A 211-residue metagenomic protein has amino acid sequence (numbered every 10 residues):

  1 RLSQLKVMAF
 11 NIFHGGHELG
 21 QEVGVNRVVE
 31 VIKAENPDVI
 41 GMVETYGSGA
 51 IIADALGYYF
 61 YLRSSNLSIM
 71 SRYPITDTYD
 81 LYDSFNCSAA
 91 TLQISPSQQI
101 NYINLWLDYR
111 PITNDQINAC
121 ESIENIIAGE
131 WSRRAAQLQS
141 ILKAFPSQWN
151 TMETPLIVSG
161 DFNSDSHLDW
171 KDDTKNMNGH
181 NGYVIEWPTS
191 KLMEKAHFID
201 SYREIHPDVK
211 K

Functional and structural regions predicted by a protein language model:
R1-A55, Q98-I100: N-terminal, active-site-proximal structural segment of metallo-dependent hydrolase catalytic domains
K6-A9, D38-V43, L62, S68-I69 (+5 more regions): Structural recognition of the beta-strand scaffold that forms the well-ordered cores of secreted hydrolase catalytic
A9, V25-V29, G49-A53, L67 (+4 more regions): Extracytoplasmic/secreted envelope proteins and their assembly/folding machinery, especially bacterial periplasmic
A9-N26, D108-R133, N181: Acidic/histidine-rich helix-loop elements that form or flank divalent-metal/phosphate-binding sites at the catalytic
F13, Y46, W106-D108, F162-D165 (+1 more regions): Catalytic metal-binding/acid-base residues of hydrolase active sites
G16, G49-I51, M70, R110-T113 (+2 more regions): Short catalytic/ligand-binding loop motif for oxyanion handling, primarily in non-cytosolic enzymes, centered on
V39-Q116: Structured beta-strand-rich core segments of catalytic domains in phosphoester-bond hydrolases
E121-K211: Metal-dependent phosphoesterases centered on the DNase I-like endonuclease/exonuclease/phosphatase
